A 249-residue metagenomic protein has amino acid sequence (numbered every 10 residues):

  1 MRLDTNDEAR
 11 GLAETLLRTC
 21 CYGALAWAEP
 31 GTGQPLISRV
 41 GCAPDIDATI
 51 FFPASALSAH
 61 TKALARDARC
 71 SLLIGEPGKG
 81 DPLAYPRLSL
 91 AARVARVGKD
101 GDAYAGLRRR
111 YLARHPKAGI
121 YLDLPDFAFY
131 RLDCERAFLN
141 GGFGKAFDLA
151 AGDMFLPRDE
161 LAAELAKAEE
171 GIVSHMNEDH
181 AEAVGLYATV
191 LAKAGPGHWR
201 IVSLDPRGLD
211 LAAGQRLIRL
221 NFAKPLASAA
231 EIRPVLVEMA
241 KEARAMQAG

Functional and structural regions predicted by a protein language model:
M1-A65, L73: An N-terminal domain-cap segment
G23, C70, R136-L139: Short beta-strand segments in beta-sandwich/barrel cores
W27-G31, P44, I74-G80, G141 (+1 more regions): Short acidic, glycine-rich loop/turn motifs
P35-S38, L88-L90, F147, R216-L220: Short beta-strand segments
L57-A68, E238-Q247: Short, solvent-exposed cationic patches
A59-I120, L124-F127, C134, L217: Short, structured beta-strand-loop surface elements
I120-G249: C-terminal edge-of-domain segments
